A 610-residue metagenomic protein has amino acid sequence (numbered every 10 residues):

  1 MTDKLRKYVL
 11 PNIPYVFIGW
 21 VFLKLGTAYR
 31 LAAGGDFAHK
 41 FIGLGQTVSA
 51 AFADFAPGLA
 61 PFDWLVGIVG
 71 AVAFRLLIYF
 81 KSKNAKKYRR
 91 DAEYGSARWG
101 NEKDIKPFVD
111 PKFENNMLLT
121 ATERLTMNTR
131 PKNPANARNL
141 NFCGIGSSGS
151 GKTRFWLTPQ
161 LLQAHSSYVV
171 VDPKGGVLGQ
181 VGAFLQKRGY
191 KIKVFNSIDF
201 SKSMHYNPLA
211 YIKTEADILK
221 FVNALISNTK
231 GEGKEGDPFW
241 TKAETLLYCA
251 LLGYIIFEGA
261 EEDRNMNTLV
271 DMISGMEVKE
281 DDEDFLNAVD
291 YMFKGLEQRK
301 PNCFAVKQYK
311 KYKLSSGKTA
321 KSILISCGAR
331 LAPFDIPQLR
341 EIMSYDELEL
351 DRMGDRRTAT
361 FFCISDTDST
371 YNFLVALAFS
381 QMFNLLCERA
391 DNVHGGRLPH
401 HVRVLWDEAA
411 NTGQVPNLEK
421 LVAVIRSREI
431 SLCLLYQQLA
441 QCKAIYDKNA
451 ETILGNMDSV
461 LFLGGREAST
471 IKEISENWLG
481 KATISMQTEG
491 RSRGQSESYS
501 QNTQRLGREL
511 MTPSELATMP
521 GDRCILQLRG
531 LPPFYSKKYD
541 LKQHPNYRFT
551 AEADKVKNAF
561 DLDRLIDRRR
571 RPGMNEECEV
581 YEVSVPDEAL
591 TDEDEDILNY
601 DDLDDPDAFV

Functional and structural regions predicted by a protein language model:
M1-S150, R154-L157, S201, R491 (+1 more regions): Basic- and hydrophobic-enriched, low-structure N-terminal and domain-boundary segments that flank ATP-binding catalytic
L5, K24-T27, R138-I430, I445 (+4 more regions): P-loop NTPase motor domains
T47-V48, F52-A53, F62-N116, E215-L225 (+4 more regions): Short alpha-helical interface patches
F113-L119, F373-S380, I474: Conserved long hydrophobic alpha-helices within structured protein cores
N116-N136, G146, Y206, F383 (+5 more regions): Generic preference for hydrophobic/aromatic residues in regular secondary structure cores
T126-P131, K230-F239, E261, S485-Q504: Low-complexity, polar-biased intrinsically disordered regions enriched in Pro/Ser/Thr/Gly
V422-I525: Conserved ATP-driven motor cores of ASCE-family P-loop NTPases powering translocation/secretion/packaging/pilus
E509, R548-F549: Extended alpha-helical interface modules used as scaffolds for assembling large macromolecular complexes
